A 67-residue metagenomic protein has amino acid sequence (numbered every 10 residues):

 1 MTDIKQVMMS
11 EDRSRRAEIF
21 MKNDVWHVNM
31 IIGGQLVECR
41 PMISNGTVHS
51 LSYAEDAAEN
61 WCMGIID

Functional and structural regions predicted by a protein language model:
M1-I31: Short N-terminal "domain-start" leader segments that mark the transition from disordered tails or signal peptides into
M1-M9, I32-D67: Mixed-charge, Lys/Arg-enriched low-complexity segments
